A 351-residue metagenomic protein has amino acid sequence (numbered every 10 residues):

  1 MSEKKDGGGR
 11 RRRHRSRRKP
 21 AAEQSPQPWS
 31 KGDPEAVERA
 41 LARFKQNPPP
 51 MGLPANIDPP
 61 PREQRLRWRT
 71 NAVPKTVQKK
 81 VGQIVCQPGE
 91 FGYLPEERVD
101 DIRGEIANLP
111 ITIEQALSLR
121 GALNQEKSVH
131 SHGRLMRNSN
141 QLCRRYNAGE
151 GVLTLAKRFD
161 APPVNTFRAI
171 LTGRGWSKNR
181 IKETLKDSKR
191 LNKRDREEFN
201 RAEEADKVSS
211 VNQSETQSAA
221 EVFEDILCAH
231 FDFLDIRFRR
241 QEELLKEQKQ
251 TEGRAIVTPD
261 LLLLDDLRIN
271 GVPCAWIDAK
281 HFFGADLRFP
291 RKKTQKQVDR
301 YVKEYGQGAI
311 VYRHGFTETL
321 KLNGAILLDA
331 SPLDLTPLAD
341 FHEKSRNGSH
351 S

Functional and structural regions predicted by a protein language model:
S2-E197: Nuclease-adjacent, charged terminal/linker segments that flank catalytic cores
S139-C143, N147, C228, Q295-Y301: Short amphipathic alpha-helical segments and helix-helix/interface helices
R196-K246: Acidic-basic catalytic patches of nuclease active cores, encompassing PD-(D/E)XK and other metal-cofactor nuclease
Q213-T216, K249-G253, A285-K292: Short, flexible/disordered intra-domain loops and linkers
L227, F231, P259-A285: Conserved catalytic cores of phosphodiester-cleaving nucleases, focusing on short active-site segments
L245-P259: Beta-rich nucleic-acid/ligand-interaction surfaces
A275, A279-N323: Catalytic cores of nucleic-acid endonucleases
H314-S351: Domain-level recognition of nuclease-like catalytic cores that cleave nucleotide substrates
